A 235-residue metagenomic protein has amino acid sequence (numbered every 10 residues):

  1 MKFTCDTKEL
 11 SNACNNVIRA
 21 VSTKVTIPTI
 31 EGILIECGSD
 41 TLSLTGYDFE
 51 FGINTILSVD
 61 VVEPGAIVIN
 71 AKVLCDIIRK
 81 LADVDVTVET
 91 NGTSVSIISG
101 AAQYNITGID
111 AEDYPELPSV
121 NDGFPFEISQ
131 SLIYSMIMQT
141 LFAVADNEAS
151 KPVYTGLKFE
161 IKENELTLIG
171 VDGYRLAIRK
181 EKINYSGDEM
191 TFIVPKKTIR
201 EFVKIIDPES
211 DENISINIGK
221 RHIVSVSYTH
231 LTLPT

Functional and structural regions predicted by a protein language model:
M1-L231: Structural preference for solvent-exposed beta-strand-turn elements and adjacent flexible terminal/loop segments within
L233-T235: N-terminal low-complexity segments that are often proline-rich with Ser/Thr-Pro
